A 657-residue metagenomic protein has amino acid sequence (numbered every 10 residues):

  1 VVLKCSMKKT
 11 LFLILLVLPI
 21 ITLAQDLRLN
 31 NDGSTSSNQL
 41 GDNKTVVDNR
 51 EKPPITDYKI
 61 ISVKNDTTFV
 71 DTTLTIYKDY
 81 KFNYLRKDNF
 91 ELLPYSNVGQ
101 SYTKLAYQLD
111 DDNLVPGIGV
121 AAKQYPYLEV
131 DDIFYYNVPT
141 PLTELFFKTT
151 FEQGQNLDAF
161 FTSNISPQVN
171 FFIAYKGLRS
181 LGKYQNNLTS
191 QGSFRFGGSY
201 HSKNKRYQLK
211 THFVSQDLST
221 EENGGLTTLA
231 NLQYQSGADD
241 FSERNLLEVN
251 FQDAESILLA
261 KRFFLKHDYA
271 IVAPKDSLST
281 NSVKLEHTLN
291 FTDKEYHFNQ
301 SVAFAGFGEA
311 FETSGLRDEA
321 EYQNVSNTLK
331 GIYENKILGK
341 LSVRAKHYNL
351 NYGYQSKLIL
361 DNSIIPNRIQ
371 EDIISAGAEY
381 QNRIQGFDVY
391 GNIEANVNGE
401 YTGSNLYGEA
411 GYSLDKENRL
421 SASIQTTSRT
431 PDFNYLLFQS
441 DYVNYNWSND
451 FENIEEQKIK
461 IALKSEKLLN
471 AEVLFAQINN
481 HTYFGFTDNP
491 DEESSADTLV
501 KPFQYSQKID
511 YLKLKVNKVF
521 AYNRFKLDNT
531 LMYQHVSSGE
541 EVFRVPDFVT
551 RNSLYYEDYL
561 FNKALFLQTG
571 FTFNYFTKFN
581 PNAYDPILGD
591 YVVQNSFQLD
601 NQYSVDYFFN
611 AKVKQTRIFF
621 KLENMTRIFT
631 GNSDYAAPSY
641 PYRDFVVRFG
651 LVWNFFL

Functional and structural regions predicted by a protein language model:
T10, A24, V138-T140, I257-S301 (+1 more regions): Exposed, low-structure sequence patches enriched in small/polar residues
T10-P19: Sec-dependent N-terminal signal peptides
T22-Y84: Sec-dependent signal peptide cleavage junction
I55-I61, N65-T67, T72, K148 (+5 more regions): Outer-membrane beta-barrel proteins
Y77-V130, N137: Low-complexity, highly charged intrinsically disordered N-terminal segments that act as targeting/localization
P116-I118, V130-Y135, P139-F161, G182: Short strand-turn segments of transmembrane beta-barrel domains in outer membranes, especially the first one or two
Q155-G177, N186-S219: Transmembrane beta-barrel wall of Gram-negative outer-membrane proteins
K205-K266, K294-F304, E312, L316 (+2 more regions): Flexible loop and strand-edge segments within Gram-negative outer membrane beta-barrel domains
